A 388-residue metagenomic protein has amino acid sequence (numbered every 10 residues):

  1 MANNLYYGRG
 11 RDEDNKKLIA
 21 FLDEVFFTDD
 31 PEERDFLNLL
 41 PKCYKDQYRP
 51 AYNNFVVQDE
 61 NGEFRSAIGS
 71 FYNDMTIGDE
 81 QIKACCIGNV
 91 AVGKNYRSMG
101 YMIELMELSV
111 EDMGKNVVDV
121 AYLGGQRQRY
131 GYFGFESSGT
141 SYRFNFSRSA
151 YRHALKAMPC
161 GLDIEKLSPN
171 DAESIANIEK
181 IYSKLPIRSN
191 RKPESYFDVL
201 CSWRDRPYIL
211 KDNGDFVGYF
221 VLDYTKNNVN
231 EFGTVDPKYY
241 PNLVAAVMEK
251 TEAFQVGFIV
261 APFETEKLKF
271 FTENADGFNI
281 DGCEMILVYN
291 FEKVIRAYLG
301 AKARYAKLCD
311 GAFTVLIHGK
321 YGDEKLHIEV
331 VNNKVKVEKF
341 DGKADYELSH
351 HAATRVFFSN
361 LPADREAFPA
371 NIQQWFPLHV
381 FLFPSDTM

Functional and structural regions predicted by a protein language model:
M1-Y72, D79-C86, H153-R191, T225-N228: Short amphipathic alpha-helix that is part of the acyltransferase structural core
V56, P207-I209, T314-L316: Residue-level detector of beta-strand face positions
Q58-E63, K211-D215, A370: A glycine-centered beta-loop-beta connector
N89-V92, S98-E111, L123, V235-M248: Conserved acetyl-CoA-binding loop-helix of GNAT-fold acetyltransferases
M106, E111-G125, T251-P262: Conserved GNAT acetyl-CoA-binding A-motif
Q128, F135-L155, P237, P241 (+1 more regions): Active-site/acyl-donor-binding loops of N-acyltransferases
S141-E252, A261-P262, K293-G311: Amide-forming acyltransferase catalytic core, primarily the GNAT-like/NAT-type and related acyltransferase folds
